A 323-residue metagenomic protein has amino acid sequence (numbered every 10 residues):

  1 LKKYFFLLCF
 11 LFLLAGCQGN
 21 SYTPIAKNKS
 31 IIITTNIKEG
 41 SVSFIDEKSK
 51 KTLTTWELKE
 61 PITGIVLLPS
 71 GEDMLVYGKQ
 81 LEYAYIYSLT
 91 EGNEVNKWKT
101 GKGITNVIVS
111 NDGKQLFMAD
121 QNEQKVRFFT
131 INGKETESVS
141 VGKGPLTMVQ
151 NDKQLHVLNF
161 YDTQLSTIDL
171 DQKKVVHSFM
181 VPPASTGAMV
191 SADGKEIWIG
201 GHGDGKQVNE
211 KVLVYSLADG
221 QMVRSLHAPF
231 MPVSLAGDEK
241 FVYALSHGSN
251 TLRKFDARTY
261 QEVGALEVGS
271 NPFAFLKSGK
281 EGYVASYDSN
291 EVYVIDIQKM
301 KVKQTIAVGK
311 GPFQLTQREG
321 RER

Functional and structural regions predicted by a protein language model:
Y4-F5, F12-R323: Predominantly soluble domains enriched in secretory-pathway, periplasmic, or organellar proteins
